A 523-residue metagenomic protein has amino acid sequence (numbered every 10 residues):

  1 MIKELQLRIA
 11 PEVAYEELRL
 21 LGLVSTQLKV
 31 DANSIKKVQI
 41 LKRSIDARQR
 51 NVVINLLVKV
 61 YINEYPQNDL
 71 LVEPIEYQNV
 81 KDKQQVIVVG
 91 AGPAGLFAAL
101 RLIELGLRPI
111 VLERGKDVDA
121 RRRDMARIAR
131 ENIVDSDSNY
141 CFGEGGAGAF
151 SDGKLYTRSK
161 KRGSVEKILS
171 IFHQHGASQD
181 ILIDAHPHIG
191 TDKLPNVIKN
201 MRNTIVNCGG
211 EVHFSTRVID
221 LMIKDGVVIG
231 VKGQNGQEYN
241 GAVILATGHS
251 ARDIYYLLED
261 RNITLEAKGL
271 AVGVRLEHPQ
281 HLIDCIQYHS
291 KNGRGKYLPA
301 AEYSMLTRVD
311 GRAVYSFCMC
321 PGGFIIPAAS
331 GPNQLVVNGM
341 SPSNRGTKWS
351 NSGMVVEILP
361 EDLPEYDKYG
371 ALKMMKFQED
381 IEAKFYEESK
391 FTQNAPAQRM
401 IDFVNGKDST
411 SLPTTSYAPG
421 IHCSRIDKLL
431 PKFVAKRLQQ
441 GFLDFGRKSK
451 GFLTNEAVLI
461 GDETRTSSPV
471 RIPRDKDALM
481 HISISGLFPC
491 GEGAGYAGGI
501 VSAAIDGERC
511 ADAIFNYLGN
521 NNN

Functional and structural regions predicted by a protein language model:
M1-I54, V58-F150, K154-H175, Q179-N523: Residues forming the flavin
